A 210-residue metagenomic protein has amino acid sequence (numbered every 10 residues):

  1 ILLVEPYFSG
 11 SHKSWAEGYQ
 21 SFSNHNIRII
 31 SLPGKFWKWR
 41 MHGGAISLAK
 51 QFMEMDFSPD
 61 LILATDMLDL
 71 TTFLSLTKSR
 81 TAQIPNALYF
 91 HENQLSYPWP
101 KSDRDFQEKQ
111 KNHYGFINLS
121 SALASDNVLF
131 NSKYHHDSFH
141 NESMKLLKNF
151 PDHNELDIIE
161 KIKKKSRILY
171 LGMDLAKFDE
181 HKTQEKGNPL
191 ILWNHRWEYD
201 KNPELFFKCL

Functional and structural regions predicted by a protein language model:
I1-F36, R40-P59: N-terminal subdomain of nucleotide-sugar transferases
V4, N131, L169, I191-H195: Short hydrophobic "strand-cap" motifs at the C-terminus of beta-strands
K13-S14, T71-S75, P98-W99, F139-N141 (+3 more regions): Short glycine-/acidic-enriched loop or helix-start segments at secondary-structure transitions that form or flank
L61-I62, S79-W99, R104-Y114, N118-F130: Active-site proximal beta-strand in glycosyltransferases
A64-D69: Short His-centered aromatic/hydrophobic patch
L123-H181: Donor nucleotide-sugar binding/catalytic pocket of nucleotide-sugar-dependent glycosyltransferases
M173-D174, K182-L210: Conserved donor-binding/catalytic core segment of Leloir-type glycosyltransferases
